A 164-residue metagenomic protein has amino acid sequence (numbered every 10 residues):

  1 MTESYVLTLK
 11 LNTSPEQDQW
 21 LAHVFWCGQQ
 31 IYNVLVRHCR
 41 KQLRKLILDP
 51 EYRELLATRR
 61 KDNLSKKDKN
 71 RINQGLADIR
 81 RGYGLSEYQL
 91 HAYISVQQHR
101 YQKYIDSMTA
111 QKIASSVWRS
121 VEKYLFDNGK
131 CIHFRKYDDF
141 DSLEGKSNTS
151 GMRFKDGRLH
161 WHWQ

Functional and structural regions predicted by a protein language model:
M1-Q164: Nucleic-acid substrate recognition interfaces
